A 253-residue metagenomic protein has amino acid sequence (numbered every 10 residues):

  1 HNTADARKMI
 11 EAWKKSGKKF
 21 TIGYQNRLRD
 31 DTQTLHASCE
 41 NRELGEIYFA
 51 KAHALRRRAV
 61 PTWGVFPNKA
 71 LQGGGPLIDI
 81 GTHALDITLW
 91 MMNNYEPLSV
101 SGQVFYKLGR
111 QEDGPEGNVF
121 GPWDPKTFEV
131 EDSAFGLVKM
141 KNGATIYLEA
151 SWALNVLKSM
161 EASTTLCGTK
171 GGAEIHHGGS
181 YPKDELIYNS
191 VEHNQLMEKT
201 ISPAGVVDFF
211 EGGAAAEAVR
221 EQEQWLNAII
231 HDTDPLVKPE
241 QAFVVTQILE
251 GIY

Functional and structural regions predicted by a protein language model:
H1-R27, R42: Beta-strand-loop-alpha-helix segment that lines the small-molecule cofactor/substrate pocket of alpha/beta enzymes
R7-I10, K15, K141, I175 (+2 more regions): C-terminal helix-rich "cap/oligomerization" subdomain common to oxidoreductases
K8, T34-A37, I87, F135 (+2 more regions): Alpha-helical elements of Rossmann-like donor-binding domains used by nucleotide-donor carbohydrate transfer enzymes
S16-K19, E46-Y48, D132, N142-I146: Short, well-ordered coil/turn segments that N-cap beta-strands
K19-T21, K51, S101, Y147 (+1 more regions): Structural detector of well-ordered beta-strand residues that form the stable sheet scaffold of enzyme domains
D30-G64: Rossmann-like NAD(P)H-binding beta-loop-alpha module
G64-S159, E240: Rossmann-like dinucleotide-binding domain that binds NAD(P)(H)
D124-E131, M140-R220: NAD(P)-dinucleotide binding in Rossmann-like oxidoreductases
